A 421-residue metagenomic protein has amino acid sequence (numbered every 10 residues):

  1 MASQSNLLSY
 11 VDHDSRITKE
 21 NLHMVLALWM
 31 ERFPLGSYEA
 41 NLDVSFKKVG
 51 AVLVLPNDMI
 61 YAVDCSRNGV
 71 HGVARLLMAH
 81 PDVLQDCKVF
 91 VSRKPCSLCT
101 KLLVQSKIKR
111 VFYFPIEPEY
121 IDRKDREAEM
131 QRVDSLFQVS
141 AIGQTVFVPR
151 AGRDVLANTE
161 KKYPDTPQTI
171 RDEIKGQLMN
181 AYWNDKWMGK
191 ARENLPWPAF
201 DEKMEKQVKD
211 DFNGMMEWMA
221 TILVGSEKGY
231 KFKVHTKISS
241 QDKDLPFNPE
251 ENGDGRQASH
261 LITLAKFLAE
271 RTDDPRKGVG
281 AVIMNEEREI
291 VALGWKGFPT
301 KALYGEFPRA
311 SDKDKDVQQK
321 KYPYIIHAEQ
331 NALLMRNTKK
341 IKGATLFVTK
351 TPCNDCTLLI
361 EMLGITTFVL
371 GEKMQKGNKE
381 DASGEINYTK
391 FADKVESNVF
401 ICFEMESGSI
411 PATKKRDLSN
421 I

Functional and structural regions predicted by a protein language model:
M1-I421: Zinc-dependent deaminase catalytic domain
